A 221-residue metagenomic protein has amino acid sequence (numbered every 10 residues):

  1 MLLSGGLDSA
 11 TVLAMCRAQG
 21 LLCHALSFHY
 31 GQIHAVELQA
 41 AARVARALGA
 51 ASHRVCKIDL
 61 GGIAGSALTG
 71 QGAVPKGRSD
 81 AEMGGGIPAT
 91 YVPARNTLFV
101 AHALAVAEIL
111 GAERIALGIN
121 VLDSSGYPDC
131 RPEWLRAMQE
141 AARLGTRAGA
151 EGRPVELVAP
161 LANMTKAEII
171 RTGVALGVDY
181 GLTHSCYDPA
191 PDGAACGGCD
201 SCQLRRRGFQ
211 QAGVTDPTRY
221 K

Functional and structural regions predicted by a protein language model:
M1-G177: ATP-dependent adenylation/nucleotidyltransferase module used to activate substrates
G152, E156, P191, P217-Y220: Residue-level signal for alpha-helical context at structural boundaries
L176-G197: Immediate flanking context of iron-sulfur cluster ligation sites
A194-A195, D200-K221: Iron-sulfur (Fe-S) cluster-binding segments and ferredoxin-like electron-carrier domains, especially [2Fe-2S]
